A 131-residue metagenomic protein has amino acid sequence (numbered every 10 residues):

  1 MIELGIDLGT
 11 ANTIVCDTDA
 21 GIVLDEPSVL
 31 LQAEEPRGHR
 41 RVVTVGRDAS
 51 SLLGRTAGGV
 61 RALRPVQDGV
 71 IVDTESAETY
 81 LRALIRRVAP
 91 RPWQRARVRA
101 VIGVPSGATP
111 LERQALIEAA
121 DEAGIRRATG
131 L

Functional and structural regions predicted by a protein language model:
M1-E26, Q32-R41, R47-L131: Nucleotide/phosphate-binding catalytic cleft detector across ATP-hydrolyzing and phosphate-transferring enzymes
